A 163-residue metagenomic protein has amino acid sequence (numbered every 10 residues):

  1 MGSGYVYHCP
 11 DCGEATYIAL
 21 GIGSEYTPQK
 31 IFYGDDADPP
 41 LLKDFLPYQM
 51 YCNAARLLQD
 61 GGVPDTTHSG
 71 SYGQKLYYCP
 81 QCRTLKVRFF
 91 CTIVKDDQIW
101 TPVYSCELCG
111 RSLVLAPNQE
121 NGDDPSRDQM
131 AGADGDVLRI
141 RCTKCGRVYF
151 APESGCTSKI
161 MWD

Functional and structural regions predicted by a protein language model:
M1-Y7, Y17, D163: His-enriched metal-coordination microenvironments in redox/metal-binding proteins
G2, A15-Y17, G21, P28-K30: Large eukaryotic, non-enzymatic subunits of multiprotein complexes that serve as scaffolds/tethers, characterized by
C9-C12, C79-C82, C106-C109, C142-C145: Short cysteine-rich clusters marking metal-coordination/redox-active sites
Y17, T84-R88, R111-L115, G132 (+1 more regions): Short functional micro-motifs and their immediate structural scaffolds
S24-Y26, D65-Q74, V94-T101, N118-R141 (+1 more regions): Short linker/helix segments within small regulatory modules
Q29-T66: Mixed-charge, low-complexity intrinsically disordered segments
Y72-D96: Short, structured interface segments
T101-L113: Disulfide-bonded cysteine-rich modules in secreted/extracellular proteins, activating on the conserved Cys frameworks
